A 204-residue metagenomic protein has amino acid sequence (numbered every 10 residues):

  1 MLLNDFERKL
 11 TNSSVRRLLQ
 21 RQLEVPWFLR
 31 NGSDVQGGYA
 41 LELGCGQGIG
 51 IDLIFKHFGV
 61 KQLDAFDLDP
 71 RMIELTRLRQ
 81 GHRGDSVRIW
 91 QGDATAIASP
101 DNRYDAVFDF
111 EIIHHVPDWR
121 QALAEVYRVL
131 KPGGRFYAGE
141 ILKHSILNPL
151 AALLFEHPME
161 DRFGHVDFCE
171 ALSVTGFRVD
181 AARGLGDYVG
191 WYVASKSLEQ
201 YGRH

Functional and structural regions predicted by a protein language model:
L2-Q22: Class I SAM-dependent methyltransferase Rossmann-like catalytic core, especially the SAM/SAH-binding loop
L18-G37, L53: Conserved alpha-helix/loop element of class I SAM-dependent methyltransferases that forms part of the SAM/SAH-binding
L18-R21, Y137-Y192: C-terminal alpha-helical "lid/dimerization" subdomain adjacent to the S-adenosyl-L-methionine
L41, Q47-A96: Class I SAM-dependent methyltransferase SAM/SAH-binding core
F108: A conserved beta-strand element that flanks and buttresses the S-adenosyl-L-methionine
E111-I112: Short catalytic micro-motifs in class I SAM-dependent methyltransferases
R120-P132: A short glycine-rich, Lys/Arg-flanked "PGG" loop and its adjoining helix->strand segment in the class I
V193-H204: C-terminal lobe and adjacent flexible extensions of AdoMet/dcAdoMet transferase-like proteins
